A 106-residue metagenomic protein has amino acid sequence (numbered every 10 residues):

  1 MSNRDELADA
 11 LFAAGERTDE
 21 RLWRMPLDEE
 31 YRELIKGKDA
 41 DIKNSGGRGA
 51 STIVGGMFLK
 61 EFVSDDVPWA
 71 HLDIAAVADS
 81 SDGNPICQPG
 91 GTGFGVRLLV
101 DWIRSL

Functional and structural regions predicted by a protein language model:
M1-L106: A generic structural signal for tightly packed, nonpolar segments enriched in small/aliphatic residues
